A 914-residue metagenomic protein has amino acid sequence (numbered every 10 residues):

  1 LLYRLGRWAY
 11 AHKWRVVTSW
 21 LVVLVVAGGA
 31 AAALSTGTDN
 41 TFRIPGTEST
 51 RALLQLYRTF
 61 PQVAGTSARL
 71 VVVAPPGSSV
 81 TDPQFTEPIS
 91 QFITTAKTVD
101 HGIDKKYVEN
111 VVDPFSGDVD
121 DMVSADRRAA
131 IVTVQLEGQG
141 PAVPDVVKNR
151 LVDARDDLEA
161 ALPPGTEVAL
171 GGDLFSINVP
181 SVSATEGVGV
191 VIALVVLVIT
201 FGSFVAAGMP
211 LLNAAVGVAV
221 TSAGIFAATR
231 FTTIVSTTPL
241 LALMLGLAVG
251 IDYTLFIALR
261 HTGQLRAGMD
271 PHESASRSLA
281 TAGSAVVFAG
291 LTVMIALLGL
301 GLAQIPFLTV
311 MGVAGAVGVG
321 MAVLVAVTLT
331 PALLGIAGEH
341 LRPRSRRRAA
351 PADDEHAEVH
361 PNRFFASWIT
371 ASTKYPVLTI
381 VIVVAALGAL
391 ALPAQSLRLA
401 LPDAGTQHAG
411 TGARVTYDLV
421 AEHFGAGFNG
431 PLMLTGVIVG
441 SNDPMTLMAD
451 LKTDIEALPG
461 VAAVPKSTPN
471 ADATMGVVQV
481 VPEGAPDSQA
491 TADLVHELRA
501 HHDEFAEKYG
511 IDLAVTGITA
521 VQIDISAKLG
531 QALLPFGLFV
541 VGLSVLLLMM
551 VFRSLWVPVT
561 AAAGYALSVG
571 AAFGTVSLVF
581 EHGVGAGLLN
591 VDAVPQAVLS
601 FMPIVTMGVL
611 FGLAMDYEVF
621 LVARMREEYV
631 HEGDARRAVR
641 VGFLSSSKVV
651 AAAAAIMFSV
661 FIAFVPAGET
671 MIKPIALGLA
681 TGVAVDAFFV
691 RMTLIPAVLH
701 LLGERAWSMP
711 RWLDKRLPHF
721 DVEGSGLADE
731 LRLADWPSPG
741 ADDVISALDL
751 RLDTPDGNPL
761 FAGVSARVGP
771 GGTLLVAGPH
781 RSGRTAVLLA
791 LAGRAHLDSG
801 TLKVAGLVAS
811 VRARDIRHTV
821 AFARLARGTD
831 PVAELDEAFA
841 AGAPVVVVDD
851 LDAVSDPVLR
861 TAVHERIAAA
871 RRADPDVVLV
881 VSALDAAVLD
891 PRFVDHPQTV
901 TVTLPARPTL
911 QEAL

Functional and structural regions predicted by a protein language model:
L1-T36, A125, G138-L399, G510 (+2 more regions): Membrane-embedded transmembrane helical bundles of large multi-pass transporters/channels
G46-S67, P76-A169, S396-A586, A597 (+1 more regions): Structured non-transmembrane domains adjacent to transmembrane bundles in polytopic membrane proteins
G189, V609, L775, R814-R827 (+2 more regions): ABC nucleotide-binding domain signature
A747-L752, P759-G772, G800: Conserved beta-strand
H780-R781: Walker A (P-loop) phosphate-binding loop of P-loop NTPases
A792: Helix-to-loop junction immediately C-terminal to a conserved catalytic motif
L797-A809, I816: Conserved ABC transporter NBD signature motif
R892-T909: A short helix-turn-beta junction within AAA+ P-loop NTPase domains corresponding to the substrate/partner-engaging
